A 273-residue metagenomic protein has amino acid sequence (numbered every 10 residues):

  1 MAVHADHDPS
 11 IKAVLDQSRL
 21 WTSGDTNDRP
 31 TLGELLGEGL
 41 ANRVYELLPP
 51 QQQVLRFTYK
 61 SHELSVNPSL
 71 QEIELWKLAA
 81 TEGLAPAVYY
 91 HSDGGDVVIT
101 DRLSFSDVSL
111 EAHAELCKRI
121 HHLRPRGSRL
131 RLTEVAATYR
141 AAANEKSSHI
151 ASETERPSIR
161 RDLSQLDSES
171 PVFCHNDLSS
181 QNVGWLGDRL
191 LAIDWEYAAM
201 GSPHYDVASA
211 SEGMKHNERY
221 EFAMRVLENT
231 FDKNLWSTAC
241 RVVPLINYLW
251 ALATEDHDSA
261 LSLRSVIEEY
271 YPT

Functional and structural regions predicted by a protein language model:
H7-N27, P125-N176, G184-L186, E269: An alpha-helical support segment within catalytic cores of ATP-dependent transferases
T26-E34: Conserved N-terminal boundary motif of the eukaryotic protein kinase catalytic domain
E34-P49, Q53-L55, R161-Y205: Active-site acidic catalytic loop and adjacent metal/ATP-binding pocket of ATP-dependent phosphoryl transfer enzymes
L35-R131: ATP-binding pocket architecture of kinase catalytic cores
K60, F105, L190-L191, A198-M200 (+1 more regions): Activation segment
H204-D232, R241-S259, E268-E269: Active-site activation/catalytic loop segments of kinase-like enzymes and analogous catalytic loops in related
R264-T273: Amphipathic, Lys/Arg-enriched alpha-helical patches that create a basic surface for binding polyanionic ligands
